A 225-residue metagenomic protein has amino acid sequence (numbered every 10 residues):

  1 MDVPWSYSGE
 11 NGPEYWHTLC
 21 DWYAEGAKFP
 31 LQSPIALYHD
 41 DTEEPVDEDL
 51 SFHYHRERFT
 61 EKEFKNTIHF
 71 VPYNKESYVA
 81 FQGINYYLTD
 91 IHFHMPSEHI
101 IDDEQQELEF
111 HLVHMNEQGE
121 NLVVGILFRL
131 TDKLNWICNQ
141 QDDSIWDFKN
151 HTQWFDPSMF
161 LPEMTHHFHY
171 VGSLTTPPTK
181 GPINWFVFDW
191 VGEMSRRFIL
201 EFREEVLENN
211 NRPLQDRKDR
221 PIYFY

Functional and structural regions predicted by a protein language model:
M1-Y225: Alpha-carbonic anhydrase
